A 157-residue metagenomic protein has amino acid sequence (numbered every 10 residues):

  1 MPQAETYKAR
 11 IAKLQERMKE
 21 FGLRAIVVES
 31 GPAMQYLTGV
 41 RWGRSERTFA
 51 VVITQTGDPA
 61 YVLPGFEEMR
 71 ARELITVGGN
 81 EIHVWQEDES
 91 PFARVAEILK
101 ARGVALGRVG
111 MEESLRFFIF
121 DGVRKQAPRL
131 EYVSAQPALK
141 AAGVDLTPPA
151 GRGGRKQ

Functional and structural regions predicted by a protein language model:
M1-D58, K100, R155: Terminal domain-start leader segments
E5-T6, I11, K19, S90-Q157: Flexible, acidic/His-enriched mid-domain "rim/lid" segments that flank
G31, L63-F66, M111-L115: Structural motif
T48, D58, G79, V104-R108: A general structural motif
T56-T76: Short, compositionally biased "basic patch" segments
G65, Q86, Q136: Residues at the C-termini of beta-strands that transition into short coil/loop
T76-N80, Q126-R129: Short, structured coil segments at secondary-structure junctions
N80-P91: Short acidic-hydrophobic, aromatic-tinged amphipathic segments that line or gate anion-handling sites
